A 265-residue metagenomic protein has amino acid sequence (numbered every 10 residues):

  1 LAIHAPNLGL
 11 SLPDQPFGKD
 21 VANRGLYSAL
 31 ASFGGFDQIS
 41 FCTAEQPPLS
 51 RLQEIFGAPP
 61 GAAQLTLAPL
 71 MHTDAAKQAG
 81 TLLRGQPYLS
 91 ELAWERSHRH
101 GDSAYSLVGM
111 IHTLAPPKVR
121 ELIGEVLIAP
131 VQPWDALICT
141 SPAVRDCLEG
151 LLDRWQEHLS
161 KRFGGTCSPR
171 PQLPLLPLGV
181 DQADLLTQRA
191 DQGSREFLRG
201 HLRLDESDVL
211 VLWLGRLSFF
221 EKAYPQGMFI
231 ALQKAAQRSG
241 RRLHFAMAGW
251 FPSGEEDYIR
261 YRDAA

Functional and structural regions predicted by a protein language model:
L1-A79: N-terminal pre-catalytic "stem/leader" segment of glycosyltransferase-like enzymes
A44-P130: Extended catalytic core of nucleotide-activated donor transferases of GT-like folds
P59-P60, H100, H158-S168, A235-R241 (+1 more regions): Short helix-capping segments at alpha-helix termini
D102-Y105, Q132-D135, R170-P171, R241-L243: A short helix->loop->beta-strand "cap" motif at the edges of active sites that frequently abuts
Q132-R199: Donor nucleotide-sugar binding/catalytic pocket of nucleotide-sugar-dependent glycosyltransferases
G179-A264: Conserved catalytic-core segment of nucleotide-activated headgroup transferases in glycan assembly
